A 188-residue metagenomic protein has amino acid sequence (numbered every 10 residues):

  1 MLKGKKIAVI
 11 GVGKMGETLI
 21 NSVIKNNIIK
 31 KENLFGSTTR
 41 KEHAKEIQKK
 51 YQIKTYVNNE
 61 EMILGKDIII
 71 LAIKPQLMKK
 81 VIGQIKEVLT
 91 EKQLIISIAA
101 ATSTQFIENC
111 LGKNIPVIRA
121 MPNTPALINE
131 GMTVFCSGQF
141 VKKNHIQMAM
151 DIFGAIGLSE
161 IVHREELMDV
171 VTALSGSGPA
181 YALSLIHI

Functional and structural regions predicted by a protein language model:
M1-K50, K54-V57, E130-G131: NAD(P)+-binding Rossmann beta1-loop-alpha1 motif at the extreme N-terminus of oxidoreductases
L2, I29-K31, K50, T90 (+2 more regions): Short, well-ordered coil/turn elements that cap or connect secondary structure elements
I7-V9, I69, I96, A149: Hydrophobic packing within well-folded, soluble alpha/beta domains
M15, K74, I96, G176-S177: Glycine-rich beta-strand-to-loop/alpha-helix junction loops that act as flexible
K41-E42, K50-Y51, N59-L64, I68-F135: Rossmann-like NAD(P)(H) cofactor-binding subdomain of soluble oxidoreductases
I98-S175, P179: Rossmann-fold dinucleotide-binding core
I186-I188: Conserved small/polar residues in nucleotide/adenosyl-binding loops
